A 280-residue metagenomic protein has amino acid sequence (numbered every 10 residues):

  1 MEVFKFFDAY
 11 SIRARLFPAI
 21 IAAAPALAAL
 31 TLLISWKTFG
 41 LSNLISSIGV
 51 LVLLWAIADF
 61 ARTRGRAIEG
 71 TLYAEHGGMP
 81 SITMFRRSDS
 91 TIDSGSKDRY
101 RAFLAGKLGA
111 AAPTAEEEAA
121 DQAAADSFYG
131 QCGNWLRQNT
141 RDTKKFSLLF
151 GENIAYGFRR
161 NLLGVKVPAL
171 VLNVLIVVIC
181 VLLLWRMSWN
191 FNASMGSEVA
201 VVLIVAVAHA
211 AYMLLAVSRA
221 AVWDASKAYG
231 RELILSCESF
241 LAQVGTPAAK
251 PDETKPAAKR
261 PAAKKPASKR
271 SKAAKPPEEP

Functional and structural regions predicted by a protein language model:
M1-K97, A220: N-terminal first transmembrane alpha-helix
M1-R15, M195-G196, Y212-P280: Cytosolic/matrix-facing juxtamembrane and C-terminal tails of multi-pass cellular membrane proteins
D8-A23, R137-S188, G196-S197, V202: Transmembrane alpha-helical segments and their cytosolic interface motifs in multi-pass membrane proteins
I21-T31, V177-I179, V207-A211: Hydrophobic core of alpha-helical transmembrane segments in multi-pass integral membrane proteins
S35-V52, L182-H209: Hydrophobic alpha-helical transmembrane segments
A56, F60, R64, I68 (+2 more regions): Structural signature of transmembrane alpha-helix termini at the membrane-water interface
E69-L148: Charge-rich cytosolic interhelical loops and cytosolic tails of multi-pass membrane proteins
N134-R137, T143-R160, D224-P247: Juxtamembrane membrane-interface segments of multi-pass membrane proteins
